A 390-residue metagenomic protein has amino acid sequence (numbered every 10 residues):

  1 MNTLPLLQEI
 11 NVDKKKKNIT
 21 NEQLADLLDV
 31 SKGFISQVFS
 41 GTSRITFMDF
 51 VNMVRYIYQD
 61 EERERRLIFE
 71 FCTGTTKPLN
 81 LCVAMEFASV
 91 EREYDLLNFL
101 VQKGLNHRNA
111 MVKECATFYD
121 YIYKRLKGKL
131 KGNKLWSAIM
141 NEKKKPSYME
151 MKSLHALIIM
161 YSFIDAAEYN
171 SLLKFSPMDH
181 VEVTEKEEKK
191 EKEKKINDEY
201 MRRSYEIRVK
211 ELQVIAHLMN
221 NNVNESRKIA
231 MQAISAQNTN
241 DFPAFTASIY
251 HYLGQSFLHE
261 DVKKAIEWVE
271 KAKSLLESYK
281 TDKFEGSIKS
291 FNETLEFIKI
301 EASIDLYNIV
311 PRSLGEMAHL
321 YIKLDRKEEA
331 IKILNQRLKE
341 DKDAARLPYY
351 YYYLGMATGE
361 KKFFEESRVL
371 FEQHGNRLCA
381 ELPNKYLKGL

Functional and structural regions predicted by a protein language model:
M1-I159, E329-I333, K362-E366, L370-L390: Flexible inter-repeat linkers and adjacent short helices within tandem amphipathic alpha-helical repeat scaffolds
M1-L6, N11-K17, D26, K273-D282 (+3 more regions): C-terminal non-catalytic interaction modules
M1-N2, T46, T73-C82, R108-T117 (+6 more regions): Generic helix N-cap/helix-start motif at coil->alpha-helix transitions
R66-E70, Y94-G104, L130-K144, A166-E185 (+5 more regions): Alpha-helical repeat scaffolds
E70, V101-K113, I139-K152, D179-R203 (+3 more regions): Flexible helix-coil transition and linker loops at the boundaries of alpha-helical arrays
N80-F87, E114-K129, K152-E168, Y205-N222 (+4 more regions): Tandem amphipathic alpha-helical repeat scaffolds
E182-E191, Y200-R208, L212, L218-I229: Solenoidal tandem-repeat scaffolds enriched in leucines and small polar residues
I234-D305: Aromatic-anchored, glycine/proline-accented short structural segments that stabilize local strand-turns or short
